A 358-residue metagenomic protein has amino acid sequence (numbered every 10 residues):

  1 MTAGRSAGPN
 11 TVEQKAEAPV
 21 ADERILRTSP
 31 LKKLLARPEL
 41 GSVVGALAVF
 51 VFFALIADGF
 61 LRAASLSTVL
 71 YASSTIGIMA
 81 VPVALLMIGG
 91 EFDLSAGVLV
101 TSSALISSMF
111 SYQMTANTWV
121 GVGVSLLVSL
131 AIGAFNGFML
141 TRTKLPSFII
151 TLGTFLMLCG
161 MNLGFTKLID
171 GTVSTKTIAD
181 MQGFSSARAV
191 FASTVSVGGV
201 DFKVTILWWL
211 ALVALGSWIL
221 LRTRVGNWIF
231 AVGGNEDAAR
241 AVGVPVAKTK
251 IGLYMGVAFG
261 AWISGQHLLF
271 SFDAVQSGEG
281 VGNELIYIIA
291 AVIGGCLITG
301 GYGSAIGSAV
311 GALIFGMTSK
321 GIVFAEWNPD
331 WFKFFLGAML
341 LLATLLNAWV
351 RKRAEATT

Functional and structural regions predicted by a protein language model:
M1-V51, L55, G234, A241-K248 (+2 more regions): Cytosolic-side transmembrane-helix boundaries in multi-pass membrane proteins
S42-A54, V83, L158-L163, W208-W218 (+4 more regions): Hydrophobic core segments of alpha-helical transmembrane domains in multi-pass membrane transport and ion-translocation
V49-M114, F138-K144, A291-I306, A338: Single transmembrane alpha-helix segments in multi-pass membrane proteins
T115-L156, V310-G311: Alpha-helical transmembrane segments within multi-pass membrane transporters and channels
N117-L126, L130-N136, V197-V275: Helix-loop-helix "hairpin" substructures at the membrane interface of multi-pass membrane proteins
S147-I149, K203-W208, K250, G282-E284 (+1 more regions): Loop-to-transmembrane alpha-helix initiation sites
F148-T223, T249-G252, S271-G280, E355-T358: Transmembrane helix-bundle core of multi-pass membrane transporters and related energy-transducing complexes
A261-W262, S271-G337: Transmembrane alpha-helical segments in multi-pass inner-membrane proteins
